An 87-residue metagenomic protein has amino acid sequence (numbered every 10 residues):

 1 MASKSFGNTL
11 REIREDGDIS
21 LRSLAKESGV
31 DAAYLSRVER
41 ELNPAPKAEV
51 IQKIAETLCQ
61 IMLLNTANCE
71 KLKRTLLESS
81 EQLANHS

Functional and structural regions predicted by a protein language model:
M1-G17, Q52: A short, Lys/Arg-rich alpha-helix, primarily the initiator
L10, L24-A25, L35-V38: Conserved hydrophobic/aromatic packing and binding residues within compact polymer-binding modules
R14, A25, A55: The alpha-helix within a helix-turn-helix
G29-P46, K53, T75: Recognition helix of helix-turn-helix/homeodomain-like DNA-binding domains that insert into the DNA major groove
A48-N68: DNA major-groove recognition helix of helix-turn-helix/homeodomain DNA-binding modules
L63-S87: Short, charged recognition helix plus adjacent turn of helix-turn-helix-like nucleic-acid-binding domains
